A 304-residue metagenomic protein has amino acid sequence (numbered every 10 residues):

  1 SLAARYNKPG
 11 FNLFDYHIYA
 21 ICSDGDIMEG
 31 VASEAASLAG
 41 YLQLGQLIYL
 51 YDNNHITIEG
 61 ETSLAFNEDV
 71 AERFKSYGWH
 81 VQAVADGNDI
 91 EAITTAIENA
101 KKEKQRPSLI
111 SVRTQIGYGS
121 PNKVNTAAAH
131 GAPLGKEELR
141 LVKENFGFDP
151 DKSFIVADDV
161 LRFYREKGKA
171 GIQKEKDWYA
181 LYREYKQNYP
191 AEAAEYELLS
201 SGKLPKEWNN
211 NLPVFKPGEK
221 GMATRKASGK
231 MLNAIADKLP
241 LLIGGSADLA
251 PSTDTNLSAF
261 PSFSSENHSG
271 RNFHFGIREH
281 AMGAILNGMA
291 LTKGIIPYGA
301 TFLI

Functional and structural regions predicted by a protein language model:
S1-E166: Glycine-rich ThDP/TPP pyrophosphate-binding loop and its adjacent helix/strand module within ThDP-dependent enzymes
S1-I18, A83, E166-I304: Thiamine diphosphate
